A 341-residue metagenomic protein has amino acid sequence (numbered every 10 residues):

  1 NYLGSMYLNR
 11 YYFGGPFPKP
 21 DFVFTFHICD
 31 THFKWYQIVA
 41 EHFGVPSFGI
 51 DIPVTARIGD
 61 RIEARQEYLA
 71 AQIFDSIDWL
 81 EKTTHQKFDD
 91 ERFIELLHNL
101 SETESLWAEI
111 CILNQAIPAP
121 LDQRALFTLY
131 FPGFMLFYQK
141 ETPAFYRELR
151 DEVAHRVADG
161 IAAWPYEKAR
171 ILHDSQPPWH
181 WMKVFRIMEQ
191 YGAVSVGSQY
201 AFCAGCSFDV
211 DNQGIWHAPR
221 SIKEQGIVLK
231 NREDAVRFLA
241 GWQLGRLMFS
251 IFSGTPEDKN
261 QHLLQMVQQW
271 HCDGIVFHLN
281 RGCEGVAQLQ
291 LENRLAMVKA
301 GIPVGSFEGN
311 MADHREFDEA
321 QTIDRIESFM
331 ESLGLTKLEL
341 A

Functional and structural regions predicted by a protein language model:
N1-F88, A201-F202, S207-D209, A218-L340: Trp/Phe/Arg-rich N-terminal binding region typifying the photolyase-homology
A70, F74-S207, L229, I251-F252 (+1 more regions): A charged, amphipathic alpha-helical module
